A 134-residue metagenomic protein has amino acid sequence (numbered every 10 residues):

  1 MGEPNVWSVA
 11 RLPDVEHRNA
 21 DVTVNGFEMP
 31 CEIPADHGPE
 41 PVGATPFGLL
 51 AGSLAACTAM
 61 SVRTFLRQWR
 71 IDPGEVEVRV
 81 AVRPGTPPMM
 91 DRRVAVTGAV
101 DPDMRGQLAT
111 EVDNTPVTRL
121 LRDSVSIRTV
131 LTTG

Functional and structural regions predicted by a protein language model:
M1-G52, M60-G134: Extended beta-strand/beta-hairpin segments
C57: Alpha-helical metal-binding/catalytic segments enriched in His/Glu/Asp
